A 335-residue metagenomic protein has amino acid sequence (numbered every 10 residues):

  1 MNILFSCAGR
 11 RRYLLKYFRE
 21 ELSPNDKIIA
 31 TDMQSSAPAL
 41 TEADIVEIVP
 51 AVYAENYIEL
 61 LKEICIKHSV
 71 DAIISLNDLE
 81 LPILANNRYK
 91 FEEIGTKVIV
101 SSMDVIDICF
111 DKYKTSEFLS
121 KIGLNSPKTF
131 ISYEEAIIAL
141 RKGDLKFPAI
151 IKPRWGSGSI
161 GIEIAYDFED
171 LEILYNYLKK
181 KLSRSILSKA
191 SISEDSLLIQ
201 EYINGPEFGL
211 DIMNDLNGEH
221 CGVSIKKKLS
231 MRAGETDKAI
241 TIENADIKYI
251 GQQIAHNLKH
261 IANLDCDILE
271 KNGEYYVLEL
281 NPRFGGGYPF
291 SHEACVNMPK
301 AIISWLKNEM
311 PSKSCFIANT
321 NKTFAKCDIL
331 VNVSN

Functional and structural regions predicted by a protein language model:
M1-I99: ATP-binding N-terminal substructure of ATP-dependent carboxylate-amine bond-forming enzymes
L4-F5, A72-S75, P127-T129, L198-Q200 (+1 more regions): Short catalytic-loop micro-motif centered on adjacent basic/acidic residues
I106-L197, N204, L216-N217: Active-site nucleotide/adenylate-binding loops and adjacent lid/helix of ATP-dependent enzymes
A139, K271, K300-N335: Peripheral (often C-terminal) accessory segments that flank ATP-dependent C-N-forming ligase machineries
S159, K228-A239, N281-C295: Glycine-rich phosphate/pyrophosphate-binding beta-alpha loops
Y175-T236, I240-Q252, L269-E270, E274-Y276: Phosphate-binding site of ATP-dependent enzymes
L210, H256-S291: Conserved metal-phosphate-binding beta-hairpin within the catalytic cores of diverse ATP-dependent phosphoryl-transfer
